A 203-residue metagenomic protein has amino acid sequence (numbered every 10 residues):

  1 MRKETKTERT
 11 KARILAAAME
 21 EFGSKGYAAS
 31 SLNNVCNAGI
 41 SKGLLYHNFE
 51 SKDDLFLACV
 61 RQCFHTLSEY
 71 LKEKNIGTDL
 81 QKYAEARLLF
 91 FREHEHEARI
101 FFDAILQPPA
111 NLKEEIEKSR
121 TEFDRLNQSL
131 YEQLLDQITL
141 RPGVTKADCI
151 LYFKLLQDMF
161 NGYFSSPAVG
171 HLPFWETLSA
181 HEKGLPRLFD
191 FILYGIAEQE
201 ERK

Functional and structural regions predicted by a protein language model:
M1-R9, E200-K203: N-terminal intrinsically disordered/low-complexity leader segments
R13, E21-D54, A58: Helix-turn-helix
A17-E21, F90: Short amphipathic alpha-helical elements of helix-turn-helix/winged-helix folds
L32, R61-L67: Short, basic, alpha-helical segments at the C-terminal edge of helix-turn-helix-like DNA-binding modules
A58, K72-E97, K146-F153: Hydrophobic alpha-helical connector segments
S68-E73, N111-T139, A147-L151, N161-G162 (+1 more regions): Amphipathic alpha-helical packing segments from all-alpha helical-bundle domains
R87, F101-F102, F153-F160, I192: Short alpha-helical scaffolding segments that buttress acidic/His motifs in well-ordered protein cores
R92-E114, G162-H171: Amphipathic alpha-helical segments used for helix-helix packing
